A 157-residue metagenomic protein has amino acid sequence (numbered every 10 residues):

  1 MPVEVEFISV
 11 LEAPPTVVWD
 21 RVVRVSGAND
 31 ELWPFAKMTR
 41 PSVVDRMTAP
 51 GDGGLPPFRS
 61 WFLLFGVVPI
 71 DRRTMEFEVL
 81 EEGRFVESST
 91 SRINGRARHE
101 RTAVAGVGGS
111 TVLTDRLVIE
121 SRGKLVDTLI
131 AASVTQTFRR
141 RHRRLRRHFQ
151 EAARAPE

Functional and structural regions predicted by a protein language model:
M1-D52: Hydrophobic ligand-binding cavity/cleft-lining segments
E4-E6, P69-T74, G95-E100: Short, surface-exposed coil-to-beta transition loops
E12-T16, E78-G83, T102-V112: A short, structured loop/turn motif at beta-sheet edges
V18-V22, A28, F58, F77 (+3 more regions): Hydrophobic pocket/interface hotspot
S26, F138, H142-A153: Short amphipathic alpha-helical signal-transduction/dimerization elements
A36-R46, R146-E157: Short, highly charged C-terminal tails/helix-capping segments
R40-S91: Glycine-rich portal/gate segments that line the openings of hydrophobic small-molecule binding cavities
S88-Q136: Beta-strand/loop substructures that line and gate deep hydrophobic ligand-binding cavities in soluble
